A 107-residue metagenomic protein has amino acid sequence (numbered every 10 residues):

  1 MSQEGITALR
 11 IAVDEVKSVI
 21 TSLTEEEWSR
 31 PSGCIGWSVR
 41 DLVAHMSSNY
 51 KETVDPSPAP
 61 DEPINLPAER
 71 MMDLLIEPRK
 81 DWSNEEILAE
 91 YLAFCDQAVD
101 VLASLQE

Functional and structural regions predicted by a protein language model:
M1-D14, G36: Short, extreme N-terminal leader segments that mark the start of a protein/domain
M1-E4, N49-E107: Short, helix-capping/interhelical loops that line the mouth of catalytic, cofactor-, or ligand-binding pockets
R10, D14-K17, L92, D96: Generic alpha-helical structural signal
K17-S38, A59, V101-E107: Helix-loop segments that flank and shape redox-cofactor active sites
S38-V39, S83: Short, structural beta-strand-to-alpha-helix junction motif
H45: Histidine-centered divalent metal-coordination motifs
